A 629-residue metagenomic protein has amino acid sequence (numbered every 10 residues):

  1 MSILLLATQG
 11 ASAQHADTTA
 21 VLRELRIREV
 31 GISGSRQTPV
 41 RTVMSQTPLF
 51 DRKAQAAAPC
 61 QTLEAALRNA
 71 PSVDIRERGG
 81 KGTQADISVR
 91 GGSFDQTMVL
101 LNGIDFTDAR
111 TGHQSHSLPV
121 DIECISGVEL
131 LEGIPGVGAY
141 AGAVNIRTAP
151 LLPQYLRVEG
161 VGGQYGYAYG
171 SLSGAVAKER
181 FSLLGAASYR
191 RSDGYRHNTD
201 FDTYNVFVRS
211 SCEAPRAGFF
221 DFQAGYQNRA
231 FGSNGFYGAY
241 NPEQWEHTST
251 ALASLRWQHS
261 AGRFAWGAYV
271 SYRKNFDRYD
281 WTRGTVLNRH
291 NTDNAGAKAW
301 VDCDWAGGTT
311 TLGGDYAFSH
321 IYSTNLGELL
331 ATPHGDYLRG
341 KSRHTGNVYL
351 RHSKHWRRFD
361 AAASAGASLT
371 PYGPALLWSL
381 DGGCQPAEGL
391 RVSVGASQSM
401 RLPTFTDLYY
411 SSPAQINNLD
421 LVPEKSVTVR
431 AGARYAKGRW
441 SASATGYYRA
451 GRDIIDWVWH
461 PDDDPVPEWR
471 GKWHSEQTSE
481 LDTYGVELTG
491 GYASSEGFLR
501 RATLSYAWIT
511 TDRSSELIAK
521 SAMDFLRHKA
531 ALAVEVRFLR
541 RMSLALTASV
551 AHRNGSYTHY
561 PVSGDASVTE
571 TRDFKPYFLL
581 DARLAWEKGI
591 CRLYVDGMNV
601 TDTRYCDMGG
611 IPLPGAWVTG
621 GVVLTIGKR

Functional and structural regions predicted by a protein language model:
E24-A58, D86, F94, F207: N-terminal periplasmic "start-of-domain" segments of outer-membrane beta-barrel proteins
E64, R68-I104: Extracytoplasmic beta-strand/coil segments of soluble accessory domains associated with Gram-negative outer-membrane
I104-G133, R147: Short acidic/polar hinge/loop motifs at secondary-structure boundaries that mediate gating or recognition
G127, P135, G142-V176, A186-A187 (+2 more regions): Short strand-turn segments of transmembrane beta-barrel domains in outer membranes, especially the first one or two
S192-T203, E213, A217-N294: Flexible loop and strand-edge segments within Gram-negative outer membrane beta-barrel domains
A224, C303, G307, A331-G451 (+4 more regions): Structural signature of Gram-negative outer-membrane beta-barrels, strongest in the C-terminal barrel of TonB-dependent
Y237-S260, Q385, R391, Q398-R452 (+3 more regions): Outer-membrane beta-barrel signature, preferentially recognizing the C-terminal barrel domain of Gram-negative
K354-R358, Y448-A450, E476-H559, T601 (+1 more regions): Gram-negative outer-membrane beta-barrel transporters
